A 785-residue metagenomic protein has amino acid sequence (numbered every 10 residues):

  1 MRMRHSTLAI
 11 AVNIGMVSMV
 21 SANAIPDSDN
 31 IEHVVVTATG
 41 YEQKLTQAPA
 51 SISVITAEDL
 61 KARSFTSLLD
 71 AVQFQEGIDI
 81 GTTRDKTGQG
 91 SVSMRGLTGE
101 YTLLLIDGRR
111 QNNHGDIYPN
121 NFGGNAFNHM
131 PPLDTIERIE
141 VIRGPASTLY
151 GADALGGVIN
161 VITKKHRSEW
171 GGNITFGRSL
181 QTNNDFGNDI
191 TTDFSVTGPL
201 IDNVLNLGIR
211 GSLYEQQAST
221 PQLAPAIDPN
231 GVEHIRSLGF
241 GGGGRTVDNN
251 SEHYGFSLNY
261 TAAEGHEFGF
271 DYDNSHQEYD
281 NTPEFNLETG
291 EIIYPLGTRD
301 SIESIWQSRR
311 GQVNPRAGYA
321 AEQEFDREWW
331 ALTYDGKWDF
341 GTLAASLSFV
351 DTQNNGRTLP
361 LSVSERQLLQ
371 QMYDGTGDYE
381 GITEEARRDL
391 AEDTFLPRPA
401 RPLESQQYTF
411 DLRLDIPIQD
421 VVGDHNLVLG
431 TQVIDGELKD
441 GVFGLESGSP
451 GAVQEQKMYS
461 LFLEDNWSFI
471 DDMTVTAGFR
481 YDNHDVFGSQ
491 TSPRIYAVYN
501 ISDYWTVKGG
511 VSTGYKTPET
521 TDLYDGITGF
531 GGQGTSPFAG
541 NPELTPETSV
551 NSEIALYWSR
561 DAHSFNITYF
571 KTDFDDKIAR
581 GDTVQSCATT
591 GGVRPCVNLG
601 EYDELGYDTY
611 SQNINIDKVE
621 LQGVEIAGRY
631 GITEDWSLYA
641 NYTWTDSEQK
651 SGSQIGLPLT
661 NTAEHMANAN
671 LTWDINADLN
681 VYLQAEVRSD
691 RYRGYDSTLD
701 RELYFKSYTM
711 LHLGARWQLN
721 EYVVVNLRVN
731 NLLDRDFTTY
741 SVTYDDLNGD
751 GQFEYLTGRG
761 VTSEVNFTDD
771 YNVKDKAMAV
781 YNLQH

Functional and structural regions predicted by a protein language model:
A11, T197-I201, R210-Y214, V247 (+6 more regions): Conserved C-terminal beta-signal and adjacent last beta-strands/turns of outer-membrane beta-barrel proteins
L69, Q73-N113: Extracytoplasmic beta-strand/coil segments of soluble accessory domains associated with Gram-negative outer-membrane
Q111-R143, F194: Short acidic/polar hinge/loop motifs at secondary-structure boundaries that mediate gating or recognition
G115, D485-F487, D503-S552, S564 (+3 more regions): Surface-exposed extracellular loop regions of Gram-negative outer-membrane beta-barrel proteins, predominantly
N128-T175: A beta-strand signature from Gram-negative outer-membrane beta-barrel systems, especially the internal plug domain
T175, S468-D472, K571-D573, P595-D696 (+2 more regions): Gram-negative outer-membrane beta-barrel transporters
D185-T282, D326-T333, V421: Transmembrane beta-barrel wall of Gram-negative outer-membrane proteins
A391, P397-P399, Q407-I416, Q454 (+5 more regions): Outer membrane beta-barrel strand-and-loop segments of large Gram-negative receptors, especially TonB-dependent
